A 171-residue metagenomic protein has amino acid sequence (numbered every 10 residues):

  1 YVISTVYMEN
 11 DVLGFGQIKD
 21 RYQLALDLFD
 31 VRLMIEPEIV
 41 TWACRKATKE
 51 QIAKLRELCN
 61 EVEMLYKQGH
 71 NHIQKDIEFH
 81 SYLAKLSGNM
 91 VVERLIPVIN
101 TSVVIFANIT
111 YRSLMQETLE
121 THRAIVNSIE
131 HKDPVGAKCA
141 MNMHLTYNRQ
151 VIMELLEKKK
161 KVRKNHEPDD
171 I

Functional and structural regions predicted by a protein language model:
Y1-M34, T41, V162, D169-I171: Short linear motifs at protein or domain termini
M8-Y22, I52-K54, I73-E78, R149-M153 (+1 more regions): Short, charge-rich amphipathic segments
L28-N108, E117-V126, G136-Q150: Conserved amphipathic alpha-helical segments that form helical-bundle/coiled-coil interaction surfaces
Y111: A glycine-/small-polar-enriched, mobile loop at the entrance of the PLP active site in fold-type I
L114: Short beta-strand-centered segments that line the small-molecule binding cleft or hinge of alpha/beta clamshell
I129-K132: Conserved short acidic donor-positioning loop in nucleotide-sugar-dependent glycosyltransferases
V135-I171: C-terminal effector-binding regulatory domain of bacterial HTH transcription factors
